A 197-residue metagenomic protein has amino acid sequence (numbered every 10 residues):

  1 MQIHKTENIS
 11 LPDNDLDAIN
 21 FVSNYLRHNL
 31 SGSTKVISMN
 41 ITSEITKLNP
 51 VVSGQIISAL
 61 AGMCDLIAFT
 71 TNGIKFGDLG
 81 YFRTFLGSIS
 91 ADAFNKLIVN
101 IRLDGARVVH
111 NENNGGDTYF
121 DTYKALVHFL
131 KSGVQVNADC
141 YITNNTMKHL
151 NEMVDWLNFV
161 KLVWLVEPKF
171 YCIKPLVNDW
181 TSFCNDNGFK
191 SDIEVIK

Functional and structural regions predicted by a protein language model:
M1-S88, D92-L97: Conserved alpha-helical substructure of the radical SAM core
H4-I9, D13, R102-D104, N111-K197: Radical SAM enzyme [4Fe-4S]-AdoMet core and its adjacent flexible, acidic and glycine-rich loops/tails across
F76, A106-V108: Active-site loop signature of alpha/beta-hydrolase-fold enzymes
L79, H110-N111: Short glycine-/acidic-enriched loop or helix-start segments at secondary-structure transitions that form or flank
